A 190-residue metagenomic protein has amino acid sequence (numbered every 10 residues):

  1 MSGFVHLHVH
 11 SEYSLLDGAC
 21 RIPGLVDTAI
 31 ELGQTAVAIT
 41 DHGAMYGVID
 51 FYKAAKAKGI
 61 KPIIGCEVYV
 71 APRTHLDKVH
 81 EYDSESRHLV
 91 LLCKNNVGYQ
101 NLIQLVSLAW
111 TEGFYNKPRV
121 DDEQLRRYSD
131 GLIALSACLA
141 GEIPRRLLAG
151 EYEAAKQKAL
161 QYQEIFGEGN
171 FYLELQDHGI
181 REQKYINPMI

Functional and structural regions predicted by a protein language model:
M1-I190: Phosphodiester-processing cores and adjacent nucleic acid-binding clamps
